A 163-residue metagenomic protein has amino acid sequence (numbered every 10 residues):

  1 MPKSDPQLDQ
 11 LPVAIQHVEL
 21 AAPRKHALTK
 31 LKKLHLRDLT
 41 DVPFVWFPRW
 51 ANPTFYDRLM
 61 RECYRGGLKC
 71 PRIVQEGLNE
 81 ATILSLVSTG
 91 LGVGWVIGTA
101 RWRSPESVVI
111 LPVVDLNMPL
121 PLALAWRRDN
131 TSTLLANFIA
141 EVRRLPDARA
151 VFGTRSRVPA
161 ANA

Functional and structural regions predicted by a protein language model:
M1, F47-P48, W126: Small/polar loops that bind or transfer phosphate-bearing groups
M1, L78, G94-I97: Short beta-strand and adjacent tight-turn residues that come in two discontinuous sequence segments and form the edges
S4, V96-I97, D129-N137: N-terminal winged-helix
D5-T89, A100-M118, A140, R144-A163: C-terminal regulatory
A21-H26, P121-T131: A bilobed periplasmic-binding-protein/Venus flytrap-type ligand-binding module shared by bacterial periplasmic
